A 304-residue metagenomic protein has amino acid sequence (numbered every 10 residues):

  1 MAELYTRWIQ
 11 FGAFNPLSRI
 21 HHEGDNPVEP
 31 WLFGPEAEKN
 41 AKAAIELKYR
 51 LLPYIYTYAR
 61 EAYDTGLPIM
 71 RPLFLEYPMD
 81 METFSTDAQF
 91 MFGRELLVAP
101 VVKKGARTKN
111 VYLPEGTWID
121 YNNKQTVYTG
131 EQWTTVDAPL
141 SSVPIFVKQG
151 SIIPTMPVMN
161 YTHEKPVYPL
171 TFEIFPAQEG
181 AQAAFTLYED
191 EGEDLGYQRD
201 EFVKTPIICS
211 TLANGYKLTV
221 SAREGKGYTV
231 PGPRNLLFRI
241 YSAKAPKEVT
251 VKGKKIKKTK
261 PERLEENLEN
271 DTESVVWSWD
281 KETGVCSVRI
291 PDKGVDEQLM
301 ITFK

Functional and structural regions predicted by a protein language model:
M1-S142, V147-K148: Catalytic-domain carbohydrate-binding cleft regions of carbohydrate-active enzymes
E3, E23, E29, E36-E38 (+18 more regions): Glutamate identity and glutamate-enriched acidic tracts
I9, K255-K258, W277: Intrinsic low-complexity, intrinsically disordered segments enriched in polar/basic residues
T108, V127-T129, K254-L264: Short acidic, Gly/Pro-enriched loop/turn segments at secondary-structure junctions
V111, T134-V136, I207, I256 (+1 more regions): Generic detection of short hydrophobic beta-strand segments and adjacent strand-loop junctions
G116, N123-Q125, A245, V251-I256: Change "in extracellular beta-sheet-rich domains … of secreted and cell-surface proteins" to "in beta-sheet-rich domains
I145-K254, R263, L268-D271, D280-E297 (+1 more regions): Accessory, solvent-exposed terminal regions and/or long lumenal/extracellular loops of proteins
